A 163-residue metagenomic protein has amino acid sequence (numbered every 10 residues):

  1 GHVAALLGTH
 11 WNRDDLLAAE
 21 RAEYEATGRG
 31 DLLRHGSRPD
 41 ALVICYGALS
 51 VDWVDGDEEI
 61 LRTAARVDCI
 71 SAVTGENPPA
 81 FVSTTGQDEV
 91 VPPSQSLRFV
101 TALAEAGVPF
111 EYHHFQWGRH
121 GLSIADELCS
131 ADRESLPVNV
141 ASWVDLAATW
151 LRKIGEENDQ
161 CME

Functional and structural regions predicted by a protein language model:
G1-G75: Primarily recognizes the serine-hydrolase "nucleophile elbow" in alpha/beta-hydrolase and SGNH/GDSL folds
R38-A41, N77-A80, A106-E111: Loop/turn elements at helix/coil->beta-strand transitions in domains of secreted/extracellular proteins
V43-Y46, S83, F115-Q116: Alpha/beta-hydrolase-fold catalytic nucleophile elbow
A65-R66, P79-F81, S96: A contiguous binding-surface segment within folded domains or other stable secondary-structure elements
E76, V82-T84, D88: Short beta-strand/loop motif that positions the catalytic acidic residue of the alpha/beta-hydrolase fold
G86-E89, W117-R119: Acidic beta-to-alpha connecting loop that harbors the catalytic carboxylate
E89-R98: Conserved alpha/beta-hydrolase "acid-adjacent" motif
L97-E163: C-terminal catalytic histidine-bearing segment of alpha/beta-hydrolase fold enzymes
